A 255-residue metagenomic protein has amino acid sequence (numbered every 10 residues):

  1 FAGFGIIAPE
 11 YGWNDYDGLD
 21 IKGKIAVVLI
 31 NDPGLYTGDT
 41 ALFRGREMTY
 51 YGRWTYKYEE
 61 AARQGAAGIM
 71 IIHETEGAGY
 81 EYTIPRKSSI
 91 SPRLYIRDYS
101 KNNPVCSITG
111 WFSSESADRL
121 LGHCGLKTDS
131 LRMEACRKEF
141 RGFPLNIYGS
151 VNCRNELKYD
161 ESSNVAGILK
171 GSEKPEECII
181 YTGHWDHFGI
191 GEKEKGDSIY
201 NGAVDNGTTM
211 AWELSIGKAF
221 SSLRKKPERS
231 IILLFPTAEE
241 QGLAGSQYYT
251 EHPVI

Functional and structural regions predicted by a protein language model:
F1-G18, S100-G202, K218, S222-K225: Soluble metallo-hydrolase cores and metallopeptidase-like ectodomains found primarily in the secretory/periplasmic
F1-S100, C106, I199-N201, D205-N206 (+1 more regions): Extracellular/luminal Protease-associated
A8, G34-Y36, E76-Y80, P175 (+2 more regions): Flexible loop/turn segments at secondary-structure boundaries
L29, I71-I72, K170, T182-H184 (+1 more regions): Generic beta-strand/beta-sheet core signal
N31, A62-A67, I71-E74, A117 (+3 more regions): Sec-exported extracytoplasmic/periplasmic mature domains
G38-A41, Y80-I84, H123, E192-E194 (+1 more regions): Short acidic, glycine/serine/threonine-rich loops at helix termini
R46, Y50-G52, Y56, G77 (+2 more regions): Acidic/histidine-rich catalytic neighborhood of metal-dependent amide-processing enzymes
